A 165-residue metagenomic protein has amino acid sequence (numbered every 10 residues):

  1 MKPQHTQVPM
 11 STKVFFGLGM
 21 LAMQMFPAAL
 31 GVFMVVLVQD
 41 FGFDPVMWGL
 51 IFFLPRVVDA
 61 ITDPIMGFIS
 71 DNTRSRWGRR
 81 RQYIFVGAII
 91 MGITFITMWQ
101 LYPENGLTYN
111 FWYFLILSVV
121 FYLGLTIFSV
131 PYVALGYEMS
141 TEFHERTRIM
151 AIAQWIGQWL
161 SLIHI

Functional and structural regions predicted by a protein language model:
K2-I163: Membrane-embedded alpha-helical bundles of multi-pass transporters/translocases, especially carrier/permease families
